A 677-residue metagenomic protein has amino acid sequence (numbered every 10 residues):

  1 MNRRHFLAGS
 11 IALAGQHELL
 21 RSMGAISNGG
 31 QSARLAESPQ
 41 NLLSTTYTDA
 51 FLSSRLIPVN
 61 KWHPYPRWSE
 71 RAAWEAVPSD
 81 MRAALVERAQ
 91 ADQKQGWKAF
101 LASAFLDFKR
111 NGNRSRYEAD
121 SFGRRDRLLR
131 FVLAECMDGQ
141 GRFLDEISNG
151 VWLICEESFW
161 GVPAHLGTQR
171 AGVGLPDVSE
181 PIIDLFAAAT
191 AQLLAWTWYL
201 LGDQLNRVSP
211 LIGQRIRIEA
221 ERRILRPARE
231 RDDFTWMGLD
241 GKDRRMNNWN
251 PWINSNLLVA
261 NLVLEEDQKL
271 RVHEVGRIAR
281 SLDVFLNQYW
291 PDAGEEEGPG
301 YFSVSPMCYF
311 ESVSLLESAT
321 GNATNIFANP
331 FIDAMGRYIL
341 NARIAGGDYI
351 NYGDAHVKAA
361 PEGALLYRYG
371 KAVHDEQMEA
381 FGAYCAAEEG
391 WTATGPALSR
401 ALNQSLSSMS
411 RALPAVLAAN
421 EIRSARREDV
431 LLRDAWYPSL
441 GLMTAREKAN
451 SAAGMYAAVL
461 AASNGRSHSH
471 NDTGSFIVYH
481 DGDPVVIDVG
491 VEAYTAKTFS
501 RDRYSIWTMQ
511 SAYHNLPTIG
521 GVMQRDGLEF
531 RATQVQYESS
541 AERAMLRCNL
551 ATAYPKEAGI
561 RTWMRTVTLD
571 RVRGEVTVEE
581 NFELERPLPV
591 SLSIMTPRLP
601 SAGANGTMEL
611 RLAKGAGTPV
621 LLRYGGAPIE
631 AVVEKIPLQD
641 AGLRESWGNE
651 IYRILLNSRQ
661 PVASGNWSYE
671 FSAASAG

Functional and structural regions predicted by a protein language model:
N2, I26-A36, H165-G167, A188 (+4 more regions): CBM-like, beta-strand-rich accessory domains located in the C-terminal region of large, secreted polysaccharide-active
H5-S27: N-terminal export signals
A33-K109: Low-complexity, Ser/Thr/Pro/Gly-enriched N-terminal "stalk/linker" regions
W62, G112-R124, C136, A171-A188 (+4 more regions): Solvent-exposed loop and edge beta-strand segments that line ligand/cofactor-binding and catalytic clefts
A89-F100, I147-H165, I212-M237, H273-A293 (+2 more regions): Long, well-ordered core segments of solenoidal/helical folds
R127-G141, A189-V208, I253-Q268, M307-N322 (+2 more regions): Well-ordered alpha-helical scaffold segments within catalytic/enzyme domains
G174-G300, E311, E421-A425: Active-site lining segments of carbohydrate-active enzymes
P306-V485, E538-A541, P661: Carbohydrate-active enzyme catalytic cores, enriched for enzymes that act on polyanionic acidic polysaccharides
